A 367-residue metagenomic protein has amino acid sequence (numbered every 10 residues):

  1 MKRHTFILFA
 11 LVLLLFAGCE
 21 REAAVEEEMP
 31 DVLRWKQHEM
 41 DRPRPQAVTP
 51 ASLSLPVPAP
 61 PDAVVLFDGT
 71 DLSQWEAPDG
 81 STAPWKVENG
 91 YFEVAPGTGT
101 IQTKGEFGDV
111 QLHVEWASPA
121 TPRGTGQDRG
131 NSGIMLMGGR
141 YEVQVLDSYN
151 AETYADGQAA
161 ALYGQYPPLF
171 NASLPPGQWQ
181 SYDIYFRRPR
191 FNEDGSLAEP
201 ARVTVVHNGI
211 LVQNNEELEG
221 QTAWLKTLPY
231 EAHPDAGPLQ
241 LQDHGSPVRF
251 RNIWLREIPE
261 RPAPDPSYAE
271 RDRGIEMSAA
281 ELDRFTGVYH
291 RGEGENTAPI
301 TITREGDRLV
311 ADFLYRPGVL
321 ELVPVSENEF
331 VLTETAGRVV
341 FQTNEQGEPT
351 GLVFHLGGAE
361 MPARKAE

Functional and structural regions predicted by a protein language model:
M1-I7: Bacterial N-terminal signal peptides that target proteins for export
R3, G90, L162, Q178-S181 (+3 more regions): Intrinsically disordered, low-complexity N-terminal regions enriched in serine/proline/glycine with scattered basic
L8-F16: Bacterial N-terminal signal peptides
C19-D272: Carbohydrate-interacting regions of secretory-pathway proteins
A263-E367: Peripheral terminal and inter-domain segments
